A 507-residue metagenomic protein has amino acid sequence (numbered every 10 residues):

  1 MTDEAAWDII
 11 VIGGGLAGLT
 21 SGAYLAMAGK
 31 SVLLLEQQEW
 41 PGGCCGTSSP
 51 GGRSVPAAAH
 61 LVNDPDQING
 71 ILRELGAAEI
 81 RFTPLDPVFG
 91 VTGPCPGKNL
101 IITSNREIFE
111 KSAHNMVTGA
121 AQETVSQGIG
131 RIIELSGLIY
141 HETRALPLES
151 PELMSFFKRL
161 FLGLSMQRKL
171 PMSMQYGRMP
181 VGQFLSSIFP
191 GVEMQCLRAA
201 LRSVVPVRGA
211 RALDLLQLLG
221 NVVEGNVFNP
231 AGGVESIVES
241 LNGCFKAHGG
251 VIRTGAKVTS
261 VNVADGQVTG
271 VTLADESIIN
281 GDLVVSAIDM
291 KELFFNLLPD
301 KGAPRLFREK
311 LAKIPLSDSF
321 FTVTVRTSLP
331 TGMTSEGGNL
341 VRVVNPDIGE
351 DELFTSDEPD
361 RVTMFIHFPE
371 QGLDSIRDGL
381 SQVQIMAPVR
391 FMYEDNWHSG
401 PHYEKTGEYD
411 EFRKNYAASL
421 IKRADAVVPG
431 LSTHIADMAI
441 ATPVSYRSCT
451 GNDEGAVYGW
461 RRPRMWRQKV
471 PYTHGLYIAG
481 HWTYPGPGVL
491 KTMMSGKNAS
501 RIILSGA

Functional and structural regions predicted by a protein language model:
T2-A145, R461: N-terminal glycine-rich phosphate/pyrophosphate-binding loop and immediately adjacent elements
P94-P96, V207-R211, N262-T269, G379-S381: A short, glycine/Asx- and small/polar-enriched loop/turn that sits immediately N-terminal to a beta-strand
G137-H248, G255, C449-R461: Active-site/ligand-binding neighborhood in enzyme catalytic cores
Q195-V205, I421-K422, A426-G486: A glycine-rich dinucleotide-binding beta-alpha-beta segment and adjacent secondary-structure elements that constitute
N229, K257-D378: Mid-domain catalytic core of redox enzymes that form a hydrophobic substrate pocket/lid adjacent to a catalytic redox
V263, L504-A507: Active-site-proximal substrate-binding core of FAD-dependent oxidoreductases
S328-A441: C-terminal segments that line or cap access tunnels to active or ligand-binding sites in enzymes and enzyme-associated
H481-I503: A conserved FAD-binding loop/helix module that cradles the flavin
